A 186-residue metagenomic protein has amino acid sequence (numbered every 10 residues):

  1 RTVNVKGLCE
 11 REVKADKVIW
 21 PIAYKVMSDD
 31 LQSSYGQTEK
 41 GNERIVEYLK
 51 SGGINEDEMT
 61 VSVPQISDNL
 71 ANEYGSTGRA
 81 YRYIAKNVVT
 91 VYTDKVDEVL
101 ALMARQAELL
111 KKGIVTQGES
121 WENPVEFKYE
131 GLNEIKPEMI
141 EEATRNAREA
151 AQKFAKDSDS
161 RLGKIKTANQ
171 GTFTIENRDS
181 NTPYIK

Functional and structural regions predicted by a protein language model:
R1-K186: Short, charged, surface-exposed interaction patches
